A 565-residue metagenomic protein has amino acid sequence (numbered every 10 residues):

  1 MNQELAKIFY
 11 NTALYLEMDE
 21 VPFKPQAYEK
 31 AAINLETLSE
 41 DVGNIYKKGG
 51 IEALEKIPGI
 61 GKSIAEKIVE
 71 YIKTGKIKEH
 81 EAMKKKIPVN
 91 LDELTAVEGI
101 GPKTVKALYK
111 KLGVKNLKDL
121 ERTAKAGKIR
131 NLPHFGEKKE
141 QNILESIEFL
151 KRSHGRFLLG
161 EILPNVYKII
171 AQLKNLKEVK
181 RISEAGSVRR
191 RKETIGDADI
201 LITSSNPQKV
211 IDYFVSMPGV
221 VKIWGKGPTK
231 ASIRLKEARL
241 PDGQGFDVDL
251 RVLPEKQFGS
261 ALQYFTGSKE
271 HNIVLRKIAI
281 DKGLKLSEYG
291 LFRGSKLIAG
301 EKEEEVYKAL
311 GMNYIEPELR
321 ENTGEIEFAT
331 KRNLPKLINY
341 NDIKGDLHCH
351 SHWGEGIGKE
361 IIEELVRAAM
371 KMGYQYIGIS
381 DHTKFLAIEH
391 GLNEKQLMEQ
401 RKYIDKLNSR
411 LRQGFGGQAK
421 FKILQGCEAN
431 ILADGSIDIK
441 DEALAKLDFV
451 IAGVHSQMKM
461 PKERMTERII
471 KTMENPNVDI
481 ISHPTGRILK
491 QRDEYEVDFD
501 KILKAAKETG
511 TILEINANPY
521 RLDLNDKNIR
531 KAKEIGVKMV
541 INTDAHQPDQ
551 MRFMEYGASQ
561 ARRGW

Functional and structural regions predicted by a protein language model:
Q3-A6, Y10-L38: Double-stranded DNA-binding cores of transcription factors and transposases
P22, K30-E184, V188, K192-G196 (+5 more regions): Accessory alpha-helical DNA-binding modules that contact the DNA backbone or grooves
S183, R251, L424: General small-molecule cofactor/ligand-binding pocket signal
R191-L240, G245-S351, E360-G373, K384-L411 (+2 more regions): Charged catalytic cores and adjacent phosphate/nucleic-acid-binding surfaces used for phosphate/nucleic-acid chemistry
W353-E355: Short acidic, Gly/Ser-rich segments with clustered Asp/Glu that frequently serve as metal-coordination loops in enzyme
L424-N430: Aromatic-lined carbohydrate-recognition surfaces of secreted/lumenal glycan-active proteins
